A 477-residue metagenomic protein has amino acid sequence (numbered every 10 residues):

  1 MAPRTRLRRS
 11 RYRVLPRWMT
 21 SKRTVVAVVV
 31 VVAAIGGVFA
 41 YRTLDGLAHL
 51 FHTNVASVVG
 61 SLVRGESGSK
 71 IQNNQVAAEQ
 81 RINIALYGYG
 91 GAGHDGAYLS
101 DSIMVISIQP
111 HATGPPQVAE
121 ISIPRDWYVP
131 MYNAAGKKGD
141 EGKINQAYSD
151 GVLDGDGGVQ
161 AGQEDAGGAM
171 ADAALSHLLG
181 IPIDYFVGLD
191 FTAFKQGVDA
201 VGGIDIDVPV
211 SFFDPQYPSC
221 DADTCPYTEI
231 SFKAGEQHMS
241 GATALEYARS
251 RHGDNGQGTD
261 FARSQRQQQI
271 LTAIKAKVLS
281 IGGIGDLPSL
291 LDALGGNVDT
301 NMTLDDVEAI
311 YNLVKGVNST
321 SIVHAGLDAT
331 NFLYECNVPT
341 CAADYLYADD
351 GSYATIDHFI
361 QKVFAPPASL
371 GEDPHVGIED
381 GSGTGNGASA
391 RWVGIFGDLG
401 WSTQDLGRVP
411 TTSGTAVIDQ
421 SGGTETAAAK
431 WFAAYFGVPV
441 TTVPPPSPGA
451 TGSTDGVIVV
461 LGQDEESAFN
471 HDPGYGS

Functional and structural regions predicted by a protein language model:
A2-S477: Non-catalytic, solvent-exposed segments at the cell envelope interface
